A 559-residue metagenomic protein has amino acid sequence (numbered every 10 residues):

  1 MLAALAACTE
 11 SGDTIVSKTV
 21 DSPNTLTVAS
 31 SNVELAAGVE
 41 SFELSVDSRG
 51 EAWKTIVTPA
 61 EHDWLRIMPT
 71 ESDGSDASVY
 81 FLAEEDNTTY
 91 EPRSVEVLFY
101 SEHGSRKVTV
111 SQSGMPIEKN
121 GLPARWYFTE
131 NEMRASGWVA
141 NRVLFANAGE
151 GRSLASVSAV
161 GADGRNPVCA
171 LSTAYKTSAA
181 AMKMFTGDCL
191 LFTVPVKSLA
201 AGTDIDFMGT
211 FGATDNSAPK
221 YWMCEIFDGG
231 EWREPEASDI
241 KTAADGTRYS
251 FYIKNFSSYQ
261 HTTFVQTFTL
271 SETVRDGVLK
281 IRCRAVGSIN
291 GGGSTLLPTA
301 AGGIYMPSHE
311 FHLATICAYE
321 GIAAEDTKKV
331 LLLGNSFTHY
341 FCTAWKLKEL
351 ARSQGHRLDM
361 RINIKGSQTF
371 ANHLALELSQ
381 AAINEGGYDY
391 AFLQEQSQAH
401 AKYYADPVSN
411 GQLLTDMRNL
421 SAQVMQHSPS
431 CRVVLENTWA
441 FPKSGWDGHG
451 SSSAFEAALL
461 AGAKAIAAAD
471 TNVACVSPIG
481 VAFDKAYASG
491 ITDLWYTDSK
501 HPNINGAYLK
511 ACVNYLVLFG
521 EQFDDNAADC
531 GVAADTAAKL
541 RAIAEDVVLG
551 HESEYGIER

Functional and structural regions predicted by a protein language model:
A3-A29, G104, T109, S113-A124 (+2 more regions): Bacterial Sec-dependent N-terminal signal peptides
E10-T14, N24-V57: Solvent-exposed, low-complexity, repeat-rich "mucin-like" stalks and linkers
T25-V28, S48-Y80: Surface-exposed binding patches on compact interaction domains or structured appendages
V79-F81, T89-H103: A short beta-strand micro-motif common to beta-rich folds, especially ectodomain repeats
E150-A201, P307-H312: Surface-exposed, low-complexity/disordered Ser/Thr/Gly/Pro/Asn-rich loops and linkers
N216, W232, A244-I322: Terminal, low-complexity interaction segments
K329-L331, F337-L420: Conserved SGNH/GDSL esterase-like catalytic core that processes O-acyl groups on lipids and polysaccharides
A382-I504: Alpha-helical cap/lid subdomain in secreted, periplasmic, or secretory-pathway luminal O-acyl-processing enzymes
